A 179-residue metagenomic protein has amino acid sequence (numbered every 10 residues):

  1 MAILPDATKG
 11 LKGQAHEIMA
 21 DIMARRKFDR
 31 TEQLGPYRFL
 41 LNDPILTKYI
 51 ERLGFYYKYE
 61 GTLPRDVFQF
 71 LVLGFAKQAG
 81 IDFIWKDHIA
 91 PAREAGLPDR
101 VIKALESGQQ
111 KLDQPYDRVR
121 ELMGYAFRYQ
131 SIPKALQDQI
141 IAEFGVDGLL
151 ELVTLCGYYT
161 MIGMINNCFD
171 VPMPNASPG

Functional and structural regions predicted by a protein language model:
M1-L63, F169-G179: Acidic, glycine/proline-rich low-complexity segments that act as flexible tails and inter-domain linkers
K27-F28, I45-I50, G80-W85, D117 (+1 more regions): Short acidic alpha-helix initiation/capping motifs at coil-to-helix transition points, especially at protein N-termini
L40, I50-G54, F70-F75, L105-E106 (+2 more regions): Short alpha-helical scaffolding segments that buttress acidic/His motifs in well-ordered protein cores
K48, L63, F68-A95, D99: Conserved alpha-helical segments that form or flank metal/cofactor-binding pockets of metalloenzymes
P91-V101, N166-G179: C-terminal end-helix/capping segment
A95-R100, A104-E121: A contiguous pocket-lining binding segment that forms or flanks enzyme active sites
Q130-I132, L136-D138, V171-A176: Alpha-helical transmembrane segments and membrane-interface helix-loop junctions in multi-pass membrane proteins
G145-V146: Transmembrane-helix boundary/entry motifs in multi-pass membrane transporters
